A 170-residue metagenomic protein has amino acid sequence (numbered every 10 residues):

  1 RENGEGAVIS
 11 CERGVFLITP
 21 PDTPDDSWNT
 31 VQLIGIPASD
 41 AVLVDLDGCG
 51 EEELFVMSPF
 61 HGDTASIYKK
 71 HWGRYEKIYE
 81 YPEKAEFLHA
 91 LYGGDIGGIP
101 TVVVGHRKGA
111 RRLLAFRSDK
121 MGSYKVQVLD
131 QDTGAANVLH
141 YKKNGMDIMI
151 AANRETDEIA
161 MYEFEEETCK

Functional and structural regions predicted by a protein language model:
R1-K170: Beta-propeller-forming repeat regions
